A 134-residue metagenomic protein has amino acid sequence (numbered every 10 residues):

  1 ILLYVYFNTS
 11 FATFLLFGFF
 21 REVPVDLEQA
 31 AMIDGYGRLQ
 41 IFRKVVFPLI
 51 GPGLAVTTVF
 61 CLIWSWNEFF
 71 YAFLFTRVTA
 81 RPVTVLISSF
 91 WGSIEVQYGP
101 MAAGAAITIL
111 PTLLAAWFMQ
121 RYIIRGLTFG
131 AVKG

Functional and structural regions predicted by a protein language model:
I1-R21, Q40, K44-N67, A105-T112: Faces of alpha-helical transmembrane segments in polytopic inner-membrane proteins
L3, E28-Q29, I33: Short alpha-helical segment that forms part of, or immediately flanks, the ligand-binding pocket in carbohydrate-active
F11, S65-F69, F73-L113, W117 (+1 more regions): Interhelical loop and adjacent transmembrane-helix boundary motif in polytopic membrane transport permeases
L16, A30-A31, I87, I123 (+1 more regions): Hydrophobic alpha-helical segments that mediate membrane insertion or helix-helix packing
F19-E22, D26, S65, F69-F70 (+1 more regions): Membrane-spanning helices that line or support transport/gating and their immediate boundary helices in channels
D26-L27, Y36, Q40, R121-G134: Short cytosolic juxtamembrane segments of multi-pass membrane proteins
D34-G35, P48: Glycine/proline-centered hinge or cleavage motifs at structural transition points of membrane proteins
